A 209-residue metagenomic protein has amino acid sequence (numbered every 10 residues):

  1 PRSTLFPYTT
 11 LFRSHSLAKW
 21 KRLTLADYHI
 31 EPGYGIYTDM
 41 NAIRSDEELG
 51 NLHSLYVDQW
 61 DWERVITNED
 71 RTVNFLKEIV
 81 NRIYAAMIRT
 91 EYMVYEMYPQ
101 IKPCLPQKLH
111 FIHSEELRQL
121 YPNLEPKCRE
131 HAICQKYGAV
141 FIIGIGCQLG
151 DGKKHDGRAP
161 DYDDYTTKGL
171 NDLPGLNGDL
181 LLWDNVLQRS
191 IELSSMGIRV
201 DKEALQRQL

Functional and structural regions predicted by a protein language model:
P1-T10: Single conserved hydrophobic/aromatic residue that forms the stacking wall/gate of nucleotide- or nucleobase-binding
T9, S114-L209: A translation/RNA-centric and nucleic-acid-associated enzymatic feature enriched in Class II aminoacyl-tRNA synthetases
S16-Q59: Conserved alpha/beta core surface patches that mediate binding of polyanionic ligands
L17, N41-R44, I66-N68, E116 (+2 more regions): Short, flexible loop/turn elements at secondary-structure junctions
Y34-I36, V57-D61, Y137-A139, N177-D179: Extracellular structured ligand-interaction cores
D61-T72: A generic structural motif
N74-E91: Long, well-ordered alpha-helical scaffolding segments within enzyme catalytic domains, especially pronounced
I88-L124: Alpha-helical scaffold segments that mediate packing/assembly in large oligomeric complexes
